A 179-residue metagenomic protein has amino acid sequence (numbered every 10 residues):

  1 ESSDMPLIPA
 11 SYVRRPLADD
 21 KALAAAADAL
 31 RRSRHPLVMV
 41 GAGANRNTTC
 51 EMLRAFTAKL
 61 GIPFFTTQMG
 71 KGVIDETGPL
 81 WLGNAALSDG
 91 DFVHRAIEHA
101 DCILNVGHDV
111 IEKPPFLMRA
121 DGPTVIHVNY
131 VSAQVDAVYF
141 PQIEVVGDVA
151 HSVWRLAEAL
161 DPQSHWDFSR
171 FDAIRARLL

Functional and structural regions predicted by a protein language model:
E1, A42-A44, S132: Glycine-rich beta-alpha junction loops
E1-D28: Phosphate/diphosphate-binding glycine-rich loops and adjacent basic-rich segments that engage nucleotide
S2-S11, V73-E76, A176-L179: Gly-rich Lys/Arg/Thr-decorated short loops/hinges at beta-loop-alpha junctions or inter-strand turns that position
M5-P6, A24, D28, S33 (+1 more regions): Phosphate/pyrophosphate-binding active-site segments
S11-L17, T77-D89, V138-H151: Short beta-strand elements at the ligand-binding edges of bilobed clamshell
A22-P36, F56, I97-A100: Glycine-rich phosphate/diphosphate-binding loops that line cofactor/substrate pockets in enzymes
L37-G41: Short hydrophobic beta-strand segments
A42-I126: Glycine-rich, anion-gripping cofactor-binding loops and their flanking helix/strand elements in enzyme active sites
